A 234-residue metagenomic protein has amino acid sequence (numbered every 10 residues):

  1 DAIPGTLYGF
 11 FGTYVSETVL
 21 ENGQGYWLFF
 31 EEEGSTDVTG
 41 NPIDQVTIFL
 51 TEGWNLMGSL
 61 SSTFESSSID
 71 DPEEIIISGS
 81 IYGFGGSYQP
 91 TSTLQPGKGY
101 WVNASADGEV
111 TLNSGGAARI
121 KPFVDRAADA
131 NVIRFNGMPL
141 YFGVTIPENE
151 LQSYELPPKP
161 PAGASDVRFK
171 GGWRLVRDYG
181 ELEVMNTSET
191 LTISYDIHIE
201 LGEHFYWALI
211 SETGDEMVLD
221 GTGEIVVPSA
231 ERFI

Functional and structural regions predicted by a protein language model:
D1-E231: N-terminal exported-region signature
